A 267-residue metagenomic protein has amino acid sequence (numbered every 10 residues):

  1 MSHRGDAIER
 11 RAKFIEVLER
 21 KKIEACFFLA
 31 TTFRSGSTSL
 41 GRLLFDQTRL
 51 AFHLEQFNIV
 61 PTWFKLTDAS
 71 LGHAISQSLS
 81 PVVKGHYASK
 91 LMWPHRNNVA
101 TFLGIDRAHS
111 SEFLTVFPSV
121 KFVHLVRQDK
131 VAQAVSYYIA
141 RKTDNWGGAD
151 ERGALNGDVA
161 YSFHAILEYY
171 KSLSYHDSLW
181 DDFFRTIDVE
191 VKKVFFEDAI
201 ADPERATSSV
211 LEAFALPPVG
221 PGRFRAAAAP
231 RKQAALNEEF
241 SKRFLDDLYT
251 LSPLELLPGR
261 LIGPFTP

Functional and structural regions predicted by a protein language model:
M1-W93, P230-N237: PAPS-dependent sulfotransferase catalytic core
K22, T32-F33, Y169-L173, A199 (+1 more regions): Aromatic-acidic/polar surface patches that form glycan- and anion
F28, S39, K121, Q133 (+1 more regions): Amphipathic alpha-helical recognition patches that constitute DNA-binding helices
G36-L50, K192-P218: PAPS/PAP-binding and catalytic site of the sulfotransferase fold
S37, N58, K130-V131, A199: Surface-exposed, flexible loop/turn segments at secondary-structure boundaries
M92-E190, E204-V219: PAPS-dependent sulfotransferase catalytic domain
L155-V159, I166-L167, P218-P267: PAPS-dependent sulfotransferase catalytic core
